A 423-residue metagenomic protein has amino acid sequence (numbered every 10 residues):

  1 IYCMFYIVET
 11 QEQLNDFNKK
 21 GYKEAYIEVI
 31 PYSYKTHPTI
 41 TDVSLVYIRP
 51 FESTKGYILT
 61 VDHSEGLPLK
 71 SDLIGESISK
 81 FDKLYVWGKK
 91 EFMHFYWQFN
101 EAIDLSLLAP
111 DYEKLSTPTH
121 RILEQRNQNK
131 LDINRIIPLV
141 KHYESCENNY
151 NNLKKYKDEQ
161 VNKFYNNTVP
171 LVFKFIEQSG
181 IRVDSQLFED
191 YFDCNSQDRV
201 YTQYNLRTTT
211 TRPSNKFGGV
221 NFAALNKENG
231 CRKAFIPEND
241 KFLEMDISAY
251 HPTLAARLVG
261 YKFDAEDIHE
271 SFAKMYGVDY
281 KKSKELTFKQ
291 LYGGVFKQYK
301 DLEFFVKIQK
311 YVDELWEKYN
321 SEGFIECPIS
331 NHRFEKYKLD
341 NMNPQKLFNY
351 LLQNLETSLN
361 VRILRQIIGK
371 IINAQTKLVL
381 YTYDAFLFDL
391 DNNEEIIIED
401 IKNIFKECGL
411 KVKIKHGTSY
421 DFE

Functional and structural regions predicted by a protein language model:
Y2-P118: Conserved RNase H-like, two-metal-ion catalytic cores of nucleic-acid enzymes
F5-I7, I30-D42, Y47-T54, V61-G66 (+4 more regions): Acidic, glycine-rich two-metal-ion catalytic cores of nucleic acid-processing enzymes
F17-K23, G75-K83, F235-N239, K274-K281 (+1 more regions): Flexible, charged surface loops at secondary-structure boundaries
P38, I133-K141, D158-N167, S248 (+2 more regions): Structural motif
V86, I236-H251, T287-F304: Conserved catalytic palm subdomain of right-hand nucleotidyl-transferase polymerases, strongest for RNA-directed enzymes
M93-F99, E395-I404: Short, aromatic/basic amphipathic alpha-helical patches
F95, A102-F192, V259-F263, E314-L315: Mixed-charge, glycine-rich, non-catalytic linkers/tails in nucleic-acid processing enzymes
K174, Q178, K274-Y381, L390 (+1 more regions): Conserved catalytic core of nucleic-acid polymerases
